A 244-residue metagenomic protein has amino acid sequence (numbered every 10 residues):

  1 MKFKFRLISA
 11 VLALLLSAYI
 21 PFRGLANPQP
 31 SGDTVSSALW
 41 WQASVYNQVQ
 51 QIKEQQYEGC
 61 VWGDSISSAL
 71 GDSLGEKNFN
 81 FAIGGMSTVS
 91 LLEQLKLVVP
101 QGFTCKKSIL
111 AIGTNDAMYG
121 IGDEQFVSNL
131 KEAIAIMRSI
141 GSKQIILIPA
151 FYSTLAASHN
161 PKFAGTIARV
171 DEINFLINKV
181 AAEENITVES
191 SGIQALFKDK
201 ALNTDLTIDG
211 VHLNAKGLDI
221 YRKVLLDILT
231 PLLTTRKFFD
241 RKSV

Functional and structural regions predicted by a protein language model:
M1-C60, S68-D72, Q101, A201 (+1 more regions): N-terminal secretory targeting modules
A43-Q48, V89-L95: N-terminal post-signal-peptidase region of extra-cytosolic proteins
W62, S67-G75, S90-N129, I136 (+2 more regions): Oxyanion-hole/transition-state-stabilizing segment in secreted/luminal serine hydrolases and related acyltransferases
G75-I83, I186: Active-site regions of enzymes building and remodeling cell-envelope glycoconjugates
N80-G85, G113-F126, N160-T166, D209-G210: Surface-exposed cleft-lining segments at the edges of enzyme active sites
L91, V98, D205-V244: Histidine-centered active-site loop/cap adjacent to the catalytic His in serine esterases/O-acetyl transfer systems
D123-A133, T166-I173: Charged helix-capping and loop-helix junction motifs
L155-G192, K216: Substrate-gating cap/lid alpha-helix
